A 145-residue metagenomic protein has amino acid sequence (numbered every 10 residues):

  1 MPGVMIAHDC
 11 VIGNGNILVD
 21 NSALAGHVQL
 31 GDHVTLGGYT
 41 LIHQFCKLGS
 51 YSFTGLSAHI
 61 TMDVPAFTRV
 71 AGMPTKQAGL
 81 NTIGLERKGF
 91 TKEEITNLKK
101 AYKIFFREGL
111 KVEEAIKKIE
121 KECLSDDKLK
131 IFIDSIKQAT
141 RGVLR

Functional and structural regions predicted by a protein language model:
M1-K76: Structural signal for interior beta-strand "rungs" in well-ordered beta-sheet cores of soluble enzyme domains
M73-R145: Terminal amphipathic alpha-helical/low-complexity segments used for targeting or macromolecular assembly
